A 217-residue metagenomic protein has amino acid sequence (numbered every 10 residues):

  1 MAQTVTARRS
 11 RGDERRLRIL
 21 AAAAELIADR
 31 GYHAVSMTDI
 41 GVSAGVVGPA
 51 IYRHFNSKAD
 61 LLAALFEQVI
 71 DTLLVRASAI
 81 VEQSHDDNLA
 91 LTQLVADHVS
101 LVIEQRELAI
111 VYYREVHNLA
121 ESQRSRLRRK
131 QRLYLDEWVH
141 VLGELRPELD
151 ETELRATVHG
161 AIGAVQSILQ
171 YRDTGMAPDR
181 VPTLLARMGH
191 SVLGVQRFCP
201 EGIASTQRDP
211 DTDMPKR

Functional and structural regions predicted by a protein language model:
M1-Q3, S100, D136, H140-E144 (+3 more regions): C-terminal peripheral helix-coil segments that are non-catalytic and often amphipathic
A7, R18, A22-D60, A64: Helix-turn-helix
R15-A23, I40, L65-V69, L73-A77 (+1 more regions): Generic hydrophobic, amphipathic alpha-helix propensity
K58, V69, L73, H98 (+4 more regions): Hydrophobic/aromatic residues within well-ordered alpha-helical segments
A64, S78-E104: Hydrophobic alpha-helical connector segments
T92, A96, E151-I162: Short, well-structured alpha-helical segments
S100-D136, Q170: Short secondary-structure transition hinges
E121-R146, R155-H159, T183: Amphipathic alpha-helical packing segments from all-alpha helical-bundle domains
